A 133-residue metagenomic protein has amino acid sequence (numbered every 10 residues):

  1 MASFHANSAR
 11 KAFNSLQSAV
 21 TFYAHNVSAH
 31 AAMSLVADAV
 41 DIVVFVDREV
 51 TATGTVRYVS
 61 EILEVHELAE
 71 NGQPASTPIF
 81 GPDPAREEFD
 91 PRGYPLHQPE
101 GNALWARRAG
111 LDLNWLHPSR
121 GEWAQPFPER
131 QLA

Functional and structural regions predicted by a protein language model:
M1-I42, V50-Y58: Conserved P-loop NTPase nucleotide-binding/switch module
T53-A133: NTP-binding/hydrolysis catalytic cores, primarily Walker-type P-loop NTPases
